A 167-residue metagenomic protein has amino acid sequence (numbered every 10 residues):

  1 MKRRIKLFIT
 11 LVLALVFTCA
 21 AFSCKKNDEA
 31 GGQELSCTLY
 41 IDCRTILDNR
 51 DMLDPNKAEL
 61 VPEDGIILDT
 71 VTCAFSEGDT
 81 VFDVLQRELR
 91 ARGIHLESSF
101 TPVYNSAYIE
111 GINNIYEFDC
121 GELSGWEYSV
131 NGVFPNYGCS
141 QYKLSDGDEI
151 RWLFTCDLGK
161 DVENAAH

Functional and structural regions predicted by a protein language model:
K2-L11, L15, C19-H167: Ubiquitin-like/PB1-type beta-grasp interaction modules and other compact soluble beta-rich domains
